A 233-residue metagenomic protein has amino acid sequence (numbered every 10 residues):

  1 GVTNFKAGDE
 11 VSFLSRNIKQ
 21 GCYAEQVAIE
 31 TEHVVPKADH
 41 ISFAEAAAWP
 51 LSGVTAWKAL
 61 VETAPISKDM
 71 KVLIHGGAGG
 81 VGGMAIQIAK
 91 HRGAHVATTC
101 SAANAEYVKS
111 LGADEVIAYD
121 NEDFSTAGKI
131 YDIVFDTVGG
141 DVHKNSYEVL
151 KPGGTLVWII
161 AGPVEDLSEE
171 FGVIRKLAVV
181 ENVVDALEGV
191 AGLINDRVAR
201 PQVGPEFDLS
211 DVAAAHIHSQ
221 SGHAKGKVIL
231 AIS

Functional and structural regions predicted by a protein language model:
T3-S233: Terminal helix/beta-alpha structural elements that buttress the NAD(P)+-binding lobe
